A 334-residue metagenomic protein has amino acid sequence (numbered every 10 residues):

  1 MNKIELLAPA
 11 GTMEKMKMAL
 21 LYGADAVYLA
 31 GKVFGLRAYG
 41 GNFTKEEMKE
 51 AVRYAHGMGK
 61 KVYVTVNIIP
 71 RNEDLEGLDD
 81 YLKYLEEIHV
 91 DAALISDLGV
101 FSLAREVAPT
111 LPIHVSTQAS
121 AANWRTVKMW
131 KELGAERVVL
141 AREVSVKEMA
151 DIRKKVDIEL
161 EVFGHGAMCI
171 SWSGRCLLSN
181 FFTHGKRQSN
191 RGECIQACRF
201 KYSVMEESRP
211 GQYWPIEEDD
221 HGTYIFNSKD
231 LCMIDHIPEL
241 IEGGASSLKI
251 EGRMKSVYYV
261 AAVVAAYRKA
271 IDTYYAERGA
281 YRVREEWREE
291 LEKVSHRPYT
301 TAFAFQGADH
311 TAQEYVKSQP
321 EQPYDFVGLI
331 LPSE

Functional and structural regions predicted by a protein language model:
M1-L21, A26-V33, M58-I68, N72-E86 (+3 more regions): Surface-exposed amphipathic alpha-helical tracts and adjacent flexible/coil segments at the periphery of soluble enzymes
R37-Y54: Glycine-rich, positively charged N-terminal anion/phosphate-binding segment
V52, H56, R105-L111, V139: Secondary-structure boundary/capping motif
E76, T110-L111, V115-W124: Gly/Gly-Pro- and Ser/Thr-rich, intrinsically disordered tail segments characteristic of DNA damage-repair and tolerance
G99-V100: Alpha-helix capping/helix-boundary segments
